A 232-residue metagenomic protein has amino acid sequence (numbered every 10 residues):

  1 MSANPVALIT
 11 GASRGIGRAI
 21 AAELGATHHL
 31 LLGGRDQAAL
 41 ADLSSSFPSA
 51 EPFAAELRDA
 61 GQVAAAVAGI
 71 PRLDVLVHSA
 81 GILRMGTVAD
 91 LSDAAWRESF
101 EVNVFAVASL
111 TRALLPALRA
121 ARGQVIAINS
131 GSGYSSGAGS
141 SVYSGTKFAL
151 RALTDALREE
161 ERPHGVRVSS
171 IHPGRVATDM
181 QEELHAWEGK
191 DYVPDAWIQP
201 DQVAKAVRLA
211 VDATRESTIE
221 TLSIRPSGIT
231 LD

Functional and structural regions predicted by a protein language model:
S13-R14: Conserved glycine-rich cofactor-binding loop
T27-D42: Conserved glycine-rich Rossmann-like NAD(P)H-binding loop of the short-chain dehydrogenase/reductase
T87-V88, A95-R97: Substrate-binding pocket helix/loop in short-chain dehydrogenase/reductase
T111, T146: Active-site helix of classical SDR
S130: Residue(s) in the substrate-gating loop at a strand-loop-helix junction that position the organic substrate next
S135, A156-V166: Active-site-adjacent segment of SDR/Rossmann-fold oxidoreductases
S170, D191-D232: C-terminal helical subdomain
